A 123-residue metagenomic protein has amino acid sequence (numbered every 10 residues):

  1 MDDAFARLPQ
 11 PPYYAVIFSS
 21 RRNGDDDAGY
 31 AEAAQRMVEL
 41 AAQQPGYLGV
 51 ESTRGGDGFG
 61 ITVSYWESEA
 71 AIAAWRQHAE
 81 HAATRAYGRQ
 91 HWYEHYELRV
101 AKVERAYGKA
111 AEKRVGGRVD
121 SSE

Functional and structural regions predicted by a protein language model:
M1-F59, E69-Q77, Y93-E123: Short S/T/G/P-rich N-terminal loop/turn motif that feeds into the first structured element of a domain
R76, T84-R85: Amphipathic alpha-helical interface segments used for dimerization/assembly
A86-G88, W92-E94: Short arginine-rich
